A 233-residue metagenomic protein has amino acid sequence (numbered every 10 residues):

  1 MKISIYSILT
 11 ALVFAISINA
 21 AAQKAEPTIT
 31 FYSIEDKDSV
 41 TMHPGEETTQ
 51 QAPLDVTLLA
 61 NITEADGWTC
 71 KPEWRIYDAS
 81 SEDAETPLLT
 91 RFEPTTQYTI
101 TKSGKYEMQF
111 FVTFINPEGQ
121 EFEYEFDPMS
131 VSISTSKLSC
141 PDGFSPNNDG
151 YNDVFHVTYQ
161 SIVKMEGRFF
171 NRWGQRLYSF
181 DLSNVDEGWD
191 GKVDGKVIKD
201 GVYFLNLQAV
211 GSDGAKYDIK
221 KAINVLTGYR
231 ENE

Functional and structural regions predicted by a protein language model:
M1-E26: Bacterial Sec-dependent N-terminal signal peptides
A22-T49, I133-N148: Short, compositionally biased P/S/T/A/G/V-rich stretches that sit at domain boundaries
P44-T48, A52-D78, T96, F110-V112: Residue-level signature of extracellular beta-strand-rich folds
T48, V56-N61, S130-E233: Short loop/turn motifs at secondary-structure boundaries
G67-E82, M165-S179: Change to "...patches in solvent-exposed regions of secreted, membrane-anchored, or virion-exposed structural
E85-E107, E187-G188: Solvent-exposed segments in extracellular or luminal domains encompassing
G104-F114, V202-A209: Append "Rare intracellular matches occur via the same short Y/T/C beta-strand/loop motifs
T113-E121, V210-G214: Short, solvent-exposed loop/turn segments at the edges of extracellular beta-sandwich modules
